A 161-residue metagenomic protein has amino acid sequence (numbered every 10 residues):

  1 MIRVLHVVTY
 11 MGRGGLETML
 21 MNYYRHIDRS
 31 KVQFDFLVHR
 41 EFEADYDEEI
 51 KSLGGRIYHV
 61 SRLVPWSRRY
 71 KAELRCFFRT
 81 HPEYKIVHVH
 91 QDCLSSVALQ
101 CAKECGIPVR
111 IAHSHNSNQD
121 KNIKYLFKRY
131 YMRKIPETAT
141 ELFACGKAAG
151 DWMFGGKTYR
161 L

Functional and structural regions predicted by a protein language model:
M1-L161: Membrane-interface segments of envelope glycosyltransferases acting on lipid-linked substrates or membrane lipids
